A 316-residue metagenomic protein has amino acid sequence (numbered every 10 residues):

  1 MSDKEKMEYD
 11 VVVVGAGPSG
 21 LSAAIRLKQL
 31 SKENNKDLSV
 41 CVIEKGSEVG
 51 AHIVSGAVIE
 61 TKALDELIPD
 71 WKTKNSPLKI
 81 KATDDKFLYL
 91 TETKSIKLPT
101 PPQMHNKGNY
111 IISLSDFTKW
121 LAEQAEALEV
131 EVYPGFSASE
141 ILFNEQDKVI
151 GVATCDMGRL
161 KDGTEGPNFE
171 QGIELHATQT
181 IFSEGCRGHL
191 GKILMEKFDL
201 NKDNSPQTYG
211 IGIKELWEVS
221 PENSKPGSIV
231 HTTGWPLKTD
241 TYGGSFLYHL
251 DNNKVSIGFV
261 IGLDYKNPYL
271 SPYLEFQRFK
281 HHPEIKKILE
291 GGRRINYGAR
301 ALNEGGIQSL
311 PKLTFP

Functional and structural regions predicted by a protein language model:
M1-V14, P18, E129-F136: Glycine/serine-rich loop-strand microenvironments at binding/catalytic pocket rims
D10-C41: N-terminal Rossmann-like FAD-binding beta1-loop-alpha1 element of flavoenzymes
S19, E48, R187: Conserved Rossmann-like nucleotide-cofactor binding loop
S22-R26, D116-W120, G185, G212: Short amphipathic alpha-helical face segments that pack within enzyme cores and frequently flank/anchor catalytic
D37, C41, K45-E92: N-terminal FAD cofactor-binding segment of flavoenzymes
S95-D116, E123, G151-A153, V260-I261: Helix-loop-beta segment of a Rossmann-like dinucleotide-binding subdomain
Q124-I285: Predominantly flavin-linked oxidoreductase catalytic cores and closely associated redox partners
T241, N267-P316: FAD/FMN-dependent oxidoreductases across multiple families
